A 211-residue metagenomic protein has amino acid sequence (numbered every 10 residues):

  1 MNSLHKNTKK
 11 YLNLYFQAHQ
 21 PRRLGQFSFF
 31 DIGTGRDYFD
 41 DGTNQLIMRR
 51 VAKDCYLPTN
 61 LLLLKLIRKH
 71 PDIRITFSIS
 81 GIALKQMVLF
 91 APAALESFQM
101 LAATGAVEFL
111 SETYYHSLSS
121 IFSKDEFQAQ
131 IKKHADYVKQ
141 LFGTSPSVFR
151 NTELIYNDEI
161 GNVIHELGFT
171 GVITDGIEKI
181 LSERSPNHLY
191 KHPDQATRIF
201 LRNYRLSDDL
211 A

Functional and structural regions predicted by a protein language model:
M1-V148, L154-D208: Catalytic alpha-helical scaffold of carbohydrate-active enzymes acting on polysaccharides/glycoconjugates
A211: Binuclear metal-dependent hydrolase catalytic cores centered on His/Asp/Glu-rich metal-binding motifs
